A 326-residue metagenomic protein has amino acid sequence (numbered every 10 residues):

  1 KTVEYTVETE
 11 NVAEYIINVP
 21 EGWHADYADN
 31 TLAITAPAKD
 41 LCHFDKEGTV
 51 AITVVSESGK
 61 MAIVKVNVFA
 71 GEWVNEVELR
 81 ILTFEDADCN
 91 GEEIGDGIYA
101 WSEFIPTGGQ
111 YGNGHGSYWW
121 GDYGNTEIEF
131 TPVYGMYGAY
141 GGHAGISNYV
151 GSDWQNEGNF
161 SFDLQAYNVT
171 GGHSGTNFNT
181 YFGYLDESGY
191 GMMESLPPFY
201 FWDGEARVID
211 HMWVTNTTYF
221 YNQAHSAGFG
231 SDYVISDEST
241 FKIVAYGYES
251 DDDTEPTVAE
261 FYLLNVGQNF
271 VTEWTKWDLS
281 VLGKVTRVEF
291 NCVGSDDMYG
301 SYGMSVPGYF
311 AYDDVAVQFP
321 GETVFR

Functional and structural regions predicted by a protein language model:
K1-P20, F69: Solvent-exposed, low-complexity, repeat-rich "mucin-like" stalks and linkers
N11-T31, M212: Short, solvent-exposed loop/linker segments at beta-strand-coil boundaries, enriched for Pro/Gly and Ser/Thr
T31-T49: Extracellular/luminal low-complexity segments enriched in Ser/Thr/Pro
F44-S58, I243-A245: A short beta-strand micro-motif common to beta-rich folds, especially ectodomain repeats
S58-W73: C-terminal edge beta-strand
W73-P197, G204: N-terminal targeting leaders for non-cytosolic proteins
W213-V266: Extracellular ligand-binding interfaces
I243-R326: Terminal, low-complexity interaction segments
